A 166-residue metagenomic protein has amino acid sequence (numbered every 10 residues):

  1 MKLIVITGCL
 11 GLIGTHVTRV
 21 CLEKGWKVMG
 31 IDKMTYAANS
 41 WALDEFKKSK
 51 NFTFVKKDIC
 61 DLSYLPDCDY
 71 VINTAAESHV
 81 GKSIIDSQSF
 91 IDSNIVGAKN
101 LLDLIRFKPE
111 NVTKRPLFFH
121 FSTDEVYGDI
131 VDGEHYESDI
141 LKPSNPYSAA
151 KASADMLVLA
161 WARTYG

Functional and structural regions predicted by a protein language model:
M1-G166: N-terminal Rossmann-like NAD(P)+-binding domain of SDR-like oxidoreductases, especially those catalyzing
